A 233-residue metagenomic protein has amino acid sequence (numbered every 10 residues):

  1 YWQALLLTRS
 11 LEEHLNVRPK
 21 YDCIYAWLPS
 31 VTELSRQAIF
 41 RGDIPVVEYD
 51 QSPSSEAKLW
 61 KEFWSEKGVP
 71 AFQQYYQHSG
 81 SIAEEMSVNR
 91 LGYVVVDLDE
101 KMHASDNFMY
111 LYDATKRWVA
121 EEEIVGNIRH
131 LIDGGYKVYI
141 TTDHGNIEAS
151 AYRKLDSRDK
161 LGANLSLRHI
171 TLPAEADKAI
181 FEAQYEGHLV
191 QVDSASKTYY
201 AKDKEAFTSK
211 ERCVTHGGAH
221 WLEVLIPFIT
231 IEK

Functional and structural regions predicted by a protein language model:
Y1-K233: Feature captures the catalytic ectodomains and active-site-proximal regions of enzymes that hydrolyze or transfer
